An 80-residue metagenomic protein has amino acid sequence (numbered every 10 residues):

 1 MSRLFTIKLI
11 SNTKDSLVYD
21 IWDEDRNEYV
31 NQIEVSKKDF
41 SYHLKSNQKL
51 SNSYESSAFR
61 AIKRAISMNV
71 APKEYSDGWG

Functional and structural regions predicted by a protein language model:
R3-I33: N-terminal acidic leader/helix
E28-G80: Acidic, low-complexity intrinsically disordered segments
